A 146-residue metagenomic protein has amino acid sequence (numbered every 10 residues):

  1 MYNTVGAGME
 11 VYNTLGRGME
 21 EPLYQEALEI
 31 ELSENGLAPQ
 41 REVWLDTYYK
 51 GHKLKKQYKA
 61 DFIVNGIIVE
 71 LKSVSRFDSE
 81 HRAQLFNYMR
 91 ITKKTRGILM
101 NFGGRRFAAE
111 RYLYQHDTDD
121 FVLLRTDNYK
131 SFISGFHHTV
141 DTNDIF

Functional and structural regions predicted by a protein language model:
M1-L15: Interdomain/boundary linker segments immediately adjacent to catalytic/signaling cores
M1-Y2, R17-E21, Q25, E29: Nuclease catalytic cores
G16, P39, A60-S75, Y88: Conserved catalytic cores of phosphodiester-cleaving nucleases, focusing on short active-site segments
E29, S33-K50: A short acidic/basic microdomain associated with nuclease active sites
G36, K53-Y58: A short, glycine/Asx- and small/polar-enriched loop/turn that sits immediately N-terminal to a beta-strand
Q57-K59, I63, Y114-T118, R125 (+1 more regions): N-terminal, polar/charged subdomain of small-to-medium soluble alpha/beta proteins
I68, K72-D120: Nucleic-acid nuclease catalytic cores
L124-F146: Short, low-complexity, charge-dense intrinsically disordered segments
